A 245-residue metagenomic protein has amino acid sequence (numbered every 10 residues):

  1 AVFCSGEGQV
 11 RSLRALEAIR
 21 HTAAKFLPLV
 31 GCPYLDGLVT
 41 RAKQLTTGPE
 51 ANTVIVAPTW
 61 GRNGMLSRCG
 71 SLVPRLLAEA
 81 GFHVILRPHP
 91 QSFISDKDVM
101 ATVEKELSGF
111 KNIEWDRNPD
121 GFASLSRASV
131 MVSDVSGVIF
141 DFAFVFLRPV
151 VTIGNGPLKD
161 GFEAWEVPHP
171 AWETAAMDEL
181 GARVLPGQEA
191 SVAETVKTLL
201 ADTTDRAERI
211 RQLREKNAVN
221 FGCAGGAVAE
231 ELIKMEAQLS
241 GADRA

Functional and structural regions predicted by a protein language model:
A1-M65, P90-F93, D205-E208, A242: A nucleotide-sugar donor-handling region in carbohydrate enzymes
A15, I19-A24, G137-K216: Catalytic binding pocket for nucleotide-activated donors in carbohydrate/polymer assembly enzymes
T47, L76, A123-L125, M131 (+1 more regions): Structural alpha-helical scaffold elements that stabilize or flank donor/cofactor-binding regions in carbohydrate
S67-V84: Short hydrophobic signal-anchor/transmembrane segments that target glycosyltransferases and glycosylation machinery
A80-W115: Catalytic donor nucleotide-activated moiety binding site of glycosyltransferases and closely related
W115-A123: Conserved active-site histidine-acidic residue motif and adjacent donor-binding/catalytic loop of glycosyltransferases
S126-F140: Acidic donor-binding loop of glycosyltransferase active sites
F221-A245: C-terminal alpha-helical cap of glycosyltransferases
